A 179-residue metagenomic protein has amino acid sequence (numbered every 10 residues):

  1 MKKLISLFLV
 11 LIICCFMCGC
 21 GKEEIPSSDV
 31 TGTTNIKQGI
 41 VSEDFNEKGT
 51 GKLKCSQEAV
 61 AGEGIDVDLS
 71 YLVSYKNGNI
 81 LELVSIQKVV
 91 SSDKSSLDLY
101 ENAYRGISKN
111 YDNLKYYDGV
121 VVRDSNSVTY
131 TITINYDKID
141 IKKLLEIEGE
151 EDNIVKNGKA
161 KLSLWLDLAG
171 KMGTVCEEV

Functional and structural regions predicted by a protein language model:
M1-I5, L11: Positively charged n-region of N-terminal signal peptides that target proteins for export
S6, T34-K37: Intrinsically disordered, low-complexity repeat segments enriched in small/polar residues
C15-G19: C-terminal motif of bacterial Sec signal peptides marking the signal peptidase cleavage site
G21-E23: Bacterial signal peptide processing site
I25-S28: Surface-exposed, beta-sheet-biased, low-hydrophobicity segments with strongly acidic/polar composition
I36-V179: Subset-of-secretome marker
